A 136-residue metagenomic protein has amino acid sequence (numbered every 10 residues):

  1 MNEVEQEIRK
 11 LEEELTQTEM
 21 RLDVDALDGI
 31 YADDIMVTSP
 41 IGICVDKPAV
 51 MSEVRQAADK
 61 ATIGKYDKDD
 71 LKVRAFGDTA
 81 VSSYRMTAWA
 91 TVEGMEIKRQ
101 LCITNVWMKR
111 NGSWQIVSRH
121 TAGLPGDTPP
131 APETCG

Functional and structural regions predicted by a protein language model:
N2-Q6, T18, D23-F76, Y84 (+2 more regions): A solvent-exposed, acidic/Ser-Thr-rich amphipathic alpha-helical stretch
I8-E12: Residue-level signal for cytosolic alpha-helical hairpin/rod architecture
E13-Q17: Amphipathic alpha-helical repeat scaffolds
V73-A80, M95, W107-Q115: A short, structured loop/turn motif at beta-sheet edges
A88-A90, N105: PAS-family sensory domains and close relatives that share small-molecule sensor folds
Q100-D127: Short beta-strand edge/turn micro-motifs at domain boundaries
P125-G136: Acidic/histidine-enriched, glycine/proline-rich intrinsically disordered or flexible terminal extensions
